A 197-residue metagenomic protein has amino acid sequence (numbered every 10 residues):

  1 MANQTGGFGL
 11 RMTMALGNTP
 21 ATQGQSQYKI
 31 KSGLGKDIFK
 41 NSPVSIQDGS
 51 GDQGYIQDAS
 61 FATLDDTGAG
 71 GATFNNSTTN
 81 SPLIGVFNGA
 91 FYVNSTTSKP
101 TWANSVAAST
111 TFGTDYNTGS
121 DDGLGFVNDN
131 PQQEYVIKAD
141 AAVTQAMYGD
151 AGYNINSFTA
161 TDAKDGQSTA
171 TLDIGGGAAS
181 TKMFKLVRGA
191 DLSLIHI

Functional and structural regions predicted by a protein language model:
M1-I195: Surface-exposed, low-hydrophobicity beta-strand/loop segments enriched in small/polar/acidic residues
